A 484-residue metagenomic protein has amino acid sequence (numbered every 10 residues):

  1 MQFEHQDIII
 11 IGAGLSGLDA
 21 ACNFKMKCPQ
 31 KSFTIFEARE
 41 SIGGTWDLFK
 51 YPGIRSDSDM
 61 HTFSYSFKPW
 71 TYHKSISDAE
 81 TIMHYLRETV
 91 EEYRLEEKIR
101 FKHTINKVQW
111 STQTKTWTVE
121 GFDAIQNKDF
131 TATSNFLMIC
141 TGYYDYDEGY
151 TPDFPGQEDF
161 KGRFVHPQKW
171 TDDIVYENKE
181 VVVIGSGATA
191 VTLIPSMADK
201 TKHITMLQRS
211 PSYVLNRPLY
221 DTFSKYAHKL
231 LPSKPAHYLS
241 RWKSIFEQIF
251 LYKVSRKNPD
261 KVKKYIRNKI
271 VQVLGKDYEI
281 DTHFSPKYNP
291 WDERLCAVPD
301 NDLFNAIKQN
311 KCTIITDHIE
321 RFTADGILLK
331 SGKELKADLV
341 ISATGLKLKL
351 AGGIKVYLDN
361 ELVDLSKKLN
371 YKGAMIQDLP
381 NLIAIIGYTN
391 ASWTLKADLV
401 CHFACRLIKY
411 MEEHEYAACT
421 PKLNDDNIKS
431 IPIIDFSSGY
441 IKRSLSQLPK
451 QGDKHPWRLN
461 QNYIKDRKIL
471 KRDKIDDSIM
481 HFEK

Functional and structural regions predicted by a protein language model:
Q2-H5, I9-I10, L15, D19-A20 (+6 more regions): Rossmann-like dinucleotide-binding core of oxidoreductases
E4-Q6, Q126-F136, Y176-E177, K330-L339: Core beta-strand elements of the Rossmann-like FAD/NAD(P) dinucleotide-binding domain in flavoenzyme oxidoreductases
Q6-I10, L15-I99, Q208-R209, Q272-Y278: Beta1-alpha1 glycine-rich phosphate/pyrophosphate-binding loop at the start of Rossmann-like nucleotide-binding domains
I42, Y51, L339, A343-E412: Glycine/threonine-rich phosphate-binding loop and adjacent beta-strand/alpha-helix elements that clamp
W70-E88, R100, I184, V254-K263 (+1 more regions): Short beta-strand to alpha-helix junction loop
K74-D145, R321: Feature captures the FAD/FMN-dependent oxidoreductase FAD-binding
V273-K336: Alpha/beta-hydrolase fold catalytic core
D398, H402-K484: C-terminal active-site-capping segments
